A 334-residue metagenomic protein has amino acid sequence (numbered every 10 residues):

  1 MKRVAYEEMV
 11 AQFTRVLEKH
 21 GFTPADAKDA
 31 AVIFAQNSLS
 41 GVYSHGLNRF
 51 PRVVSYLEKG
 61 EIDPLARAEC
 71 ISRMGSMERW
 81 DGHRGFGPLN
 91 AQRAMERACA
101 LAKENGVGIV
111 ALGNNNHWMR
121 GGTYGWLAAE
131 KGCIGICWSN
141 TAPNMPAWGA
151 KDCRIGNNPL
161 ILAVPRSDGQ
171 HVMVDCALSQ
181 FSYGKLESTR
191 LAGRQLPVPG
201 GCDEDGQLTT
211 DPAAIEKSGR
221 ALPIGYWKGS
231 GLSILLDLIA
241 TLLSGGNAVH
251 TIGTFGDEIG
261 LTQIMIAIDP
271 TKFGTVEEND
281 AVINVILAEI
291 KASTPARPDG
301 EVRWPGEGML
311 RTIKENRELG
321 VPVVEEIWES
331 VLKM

Functional and structural regions predicted by a protein language model:
M1-V4, A11-D29, A35, Y43-E61 (+3 more regions): Acidic, glycine/proline-rich low-complexity segments that act as flexible tails and inter-domain linkers
R3-V4, M9, K19, L243 (+1 more regions): Catalytic-core signal marking the mid-to-C-terminal active-site face
G46-C99: Active-site cofactor/substrate anionic-group-binding motifs, chiefly glycine- and Lys/Arg-rich phosphate-binding loops
M77-S167: A generic, well-ordered mixed alpha/beta core segment in the N-terminal half of proteins
M145-A214: Phosphate/diphosphate-binding glycine-rich loops and adjacent basic-rich segments that engage nucleotide
I155, P159-L162, A177, G231-N247 (+1 more regions): N-terminal nucleophile
Y183-G245, G256-E258: Small-residue-enriched flexible segments
